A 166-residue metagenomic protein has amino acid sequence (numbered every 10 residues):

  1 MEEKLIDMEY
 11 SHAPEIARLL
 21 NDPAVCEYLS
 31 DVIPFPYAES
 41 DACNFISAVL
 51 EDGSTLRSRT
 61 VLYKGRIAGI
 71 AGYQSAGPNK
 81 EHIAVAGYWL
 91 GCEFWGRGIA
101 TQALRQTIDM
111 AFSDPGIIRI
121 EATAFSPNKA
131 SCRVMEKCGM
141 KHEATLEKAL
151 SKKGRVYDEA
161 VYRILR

Functional and structural regions predicted by a protein language model:
M1-E27, S58-R166: Acyl-donor (CoA/ACP) binding surface of acyl/acetyltransferases
C26-S47: Conserved GNAT-fold acetyl-CoA-binding loop/helix
S47-T60: A short helix-loop-beta-strand connector motif used in the catalytic cores of GNAT acetyltransferases and, in some
